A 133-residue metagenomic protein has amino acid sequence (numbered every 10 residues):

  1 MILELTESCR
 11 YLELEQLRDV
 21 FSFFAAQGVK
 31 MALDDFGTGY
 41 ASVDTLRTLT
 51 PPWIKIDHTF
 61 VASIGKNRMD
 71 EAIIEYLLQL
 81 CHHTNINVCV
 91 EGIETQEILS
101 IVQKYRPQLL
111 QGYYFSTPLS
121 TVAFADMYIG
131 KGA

Functional and structural regions predicted by a protein language model:
M1-L14, V29-A133: EAL-family c-di-GMP phosphodiesterase catalytic domain
D19-Q27, Y76: Catalytic-core regions built around general acid/base machinery
